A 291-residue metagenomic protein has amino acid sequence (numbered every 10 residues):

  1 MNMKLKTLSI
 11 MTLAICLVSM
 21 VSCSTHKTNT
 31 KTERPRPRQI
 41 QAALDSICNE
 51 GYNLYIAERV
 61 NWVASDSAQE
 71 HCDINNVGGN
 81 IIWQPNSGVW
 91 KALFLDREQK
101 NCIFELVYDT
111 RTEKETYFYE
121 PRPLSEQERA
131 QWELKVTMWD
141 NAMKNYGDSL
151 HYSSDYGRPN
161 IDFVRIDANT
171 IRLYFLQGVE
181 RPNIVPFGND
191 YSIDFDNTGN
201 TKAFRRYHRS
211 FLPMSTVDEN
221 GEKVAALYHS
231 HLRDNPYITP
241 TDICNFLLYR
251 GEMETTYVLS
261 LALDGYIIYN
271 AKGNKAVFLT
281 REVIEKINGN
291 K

Functional and structural regions predicted by a protein language model:
N2-M11: Bacterial N-terminal signal peptides that target proteins for export
S19-S22: C-terminal motif of bacterial Sec signal peptides marking the signal peptidase cleavage site
S24-H26: Bacterial signal peptide processing site
N29: Intrinsically disordered, low-complexity polar regions and short flexible loop motifs
T32-Y117, S125, M138-A168, L212-K291: Active-site-proximal loop/helix of nucleotide/amide-processing enzymes and allied scaffolds
L93, P159-D162, L173-L176, I184 (+2 more regions): Short beta-strand scaffold segments in enzyme catalytic cores
V179-T216: Short helix-loop boundary/capping segments
